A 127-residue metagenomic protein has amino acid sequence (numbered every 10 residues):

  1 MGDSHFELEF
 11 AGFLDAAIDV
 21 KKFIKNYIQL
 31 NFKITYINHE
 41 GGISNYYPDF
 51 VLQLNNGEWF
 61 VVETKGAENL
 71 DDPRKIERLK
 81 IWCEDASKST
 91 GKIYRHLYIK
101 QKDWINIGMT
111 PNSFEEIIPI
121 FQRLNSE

Functional and structural regions predicted by a protein language model:
M1-E127: Electrostatic, structured charged patches in enzyme active sites and in nucleic-acid/phosphate-binding
